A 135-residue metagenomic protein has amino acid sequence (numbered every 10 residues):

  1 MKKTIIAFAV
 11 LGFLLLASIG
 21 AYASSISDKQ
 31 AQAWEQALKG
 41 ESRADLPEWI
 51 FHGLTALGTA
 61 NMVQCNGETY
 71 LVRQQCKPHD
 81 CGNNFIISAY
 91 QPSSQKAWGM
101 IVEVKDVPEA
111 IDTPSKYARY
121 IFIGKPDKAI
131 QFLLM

Functional and structural regions predicted by a protein language model:
M1-F8: Bacterial N-terminal signal peptides that target proteins for export
V10-L11, A21: Cleavable N-terminal signal peptides
L16-G20: N-terminal signal peptide c-region/cleavage motif recognized by signal peptidases
A23-L38, D106-M135: C-terminal partner/receptor-binding element of secreted or periplasmic proteins
A23-Q74: N-terminal secretory signal peptides
V63-N66, Y90-Q95: A short, structured loop/turn motif at beta-sheet edges
V72-P78, M100-I101: Short beta-strand segments that buttress and anchor functional surface loops
D80-I87: Short, surface-exposed coil-to-beta transition loops
